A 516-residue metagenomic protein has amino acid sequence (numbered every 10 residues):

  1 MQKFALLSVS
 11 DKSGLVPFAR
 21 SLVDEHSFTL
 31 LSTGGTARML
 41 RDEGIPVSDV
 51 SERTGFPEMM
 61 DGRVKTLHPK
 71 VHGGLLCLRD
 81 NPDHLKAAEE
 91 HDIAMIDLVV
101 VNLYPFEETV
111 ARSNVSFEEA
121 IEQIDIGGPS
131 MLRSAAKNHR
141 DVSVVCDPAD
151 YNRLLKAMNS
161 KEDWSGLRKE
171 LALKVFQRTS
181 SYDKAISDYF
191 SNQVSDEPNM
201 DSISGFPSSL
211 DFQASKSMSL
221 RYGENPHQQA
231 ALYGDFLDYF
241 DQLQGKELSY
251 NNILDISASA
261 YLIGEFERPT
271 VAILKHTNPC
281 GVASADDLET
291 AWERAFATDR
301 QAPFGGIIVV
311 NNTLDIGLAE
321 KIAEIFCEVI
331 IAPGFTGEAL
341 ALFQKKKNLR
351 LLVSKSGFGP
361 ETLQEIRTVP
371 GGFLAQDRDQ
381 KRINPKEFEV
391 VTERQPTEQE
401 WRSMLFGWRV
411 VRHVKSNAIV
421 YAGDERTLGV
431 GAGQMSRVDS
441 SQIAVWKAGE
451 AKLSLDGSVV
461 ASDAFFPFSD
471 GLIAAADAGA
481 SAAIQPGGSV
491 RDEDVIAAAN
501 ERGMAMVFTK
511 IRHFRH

Functional and structural regions predicted by a protein language model:
M1-R53: N-terminal glycine-/serine-/threonine-rich phosphate-binding loop
G35-F106, S195-D196: Glycine-rich nucleotide/cofactor/substrate-binding loop typically near the N-terminus or early in the first domain
R79-I126, R133-A135, I383, E389-E398: Active-site/ligand-binding-proximal alpha/beta "capping" segment
A149-A157, K161-R378, E400-G407, V414-A418: Active-site loops and adjacent core secondary-structure elements that bind or stabilize anionic groups
C280-Q301, V420, R426-I473: Glycine- and Gly-Pro-enriched alpha-helical subdomains that act as flexible, kink-prone "lid/hinge" or packing modules
I308-V309, D315-A319, E324, A451-D492: Cysteine/selenocysteine-centered motifs that mediate thiol-based redox chemistry or coordinate metal-sulfur cofactors
F326-L351, F468, I473-H516: C-terminal binding/interaction regions
